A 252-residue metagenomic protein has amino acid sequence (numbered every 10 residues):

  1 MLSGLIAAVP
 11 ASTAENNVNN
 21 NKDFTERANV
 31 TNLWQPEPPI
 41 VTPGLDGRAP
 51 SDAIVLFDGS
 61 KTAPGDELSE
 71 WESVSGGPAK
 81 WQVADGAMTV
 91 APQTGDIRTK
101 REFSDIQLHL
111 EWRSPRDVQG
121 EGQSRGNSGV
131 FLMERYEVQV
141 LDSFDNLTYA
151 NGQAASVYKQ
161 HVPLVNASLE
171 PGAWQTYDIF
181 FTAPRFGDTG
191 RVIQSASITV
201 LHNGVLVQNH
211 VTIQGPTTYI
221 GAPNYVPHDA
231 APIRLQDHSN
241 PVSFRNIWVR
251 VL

Functional and structural regions predicted by a protein language model:
M1-A7: Bacterial N-terminal signal peptides
A11-L252: Carbohydrate-interacting regions of secretory-pathway proteins
